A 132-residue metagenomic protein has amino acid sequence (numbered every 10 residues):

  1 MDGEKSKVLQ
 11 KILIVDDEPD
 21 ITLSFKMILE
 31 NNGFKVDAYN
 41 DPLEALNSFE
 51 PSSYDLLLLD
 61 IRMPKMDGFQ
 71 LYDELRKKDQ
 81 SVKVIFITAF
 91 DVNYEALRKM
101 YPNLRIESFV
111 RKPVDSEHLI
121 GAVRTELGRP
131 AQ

Functional and structural regions predicted by a protein language model:
M1-K11, E117-Q132: Non-catalytic signal-transmission and effector/linker regions of two-component phosphorelay proteins
D16, D60, T88: Active-site residues of response regulator receiver
P19-D37, L104: Two-component/phosphorelay signaling modules centered on CheY-like receiver
A38-L56: Acidic, metal-coordinating helix/loop segments flanking the phosphotransfer/catalytic sites of two-component signaling
N40-D41, D67-L71: Acidic catalytic/metal-coordinating carboxylates
N47, F69-Q80: Short amphipathic alpha-helix used as the core "switch/output" element in two-component signaling
M63: Receiver (REC) domain active-site loop signature in two-component systems and cognate sites in sensor histidine kinases
Q70, D91-S108, E117, G121: Alpha4 helix (beta4-alpha4-beta5 surface) of REC/receiver domains from two-component response regulators
